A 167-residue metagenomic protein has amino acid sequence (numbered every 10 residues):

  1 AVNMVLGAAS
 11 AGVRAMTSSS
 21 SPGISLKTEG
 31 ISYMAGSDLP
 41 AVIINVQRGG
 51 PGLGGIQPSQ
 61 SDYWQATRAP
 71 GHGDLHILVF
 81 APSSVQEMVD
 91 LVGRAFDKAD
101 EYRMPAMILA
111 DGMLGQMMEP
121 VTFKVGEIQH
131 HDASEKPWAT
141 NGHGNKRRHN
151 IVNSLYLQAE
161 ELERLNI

Functional and structural regions predicted by a protein language model:
A1-R68, L78-D100: Thiamine diphosphate
P70-G73: Short, flexible turn/loop "capping" segments at secondary-structure junctions
H76-L78, A106: A generic secondary-structure signal marking the coil-to-beta-strand transition
R103-I167: Conformationally flexible catalytic loops at phosphate/diphosphate-handling active centers
